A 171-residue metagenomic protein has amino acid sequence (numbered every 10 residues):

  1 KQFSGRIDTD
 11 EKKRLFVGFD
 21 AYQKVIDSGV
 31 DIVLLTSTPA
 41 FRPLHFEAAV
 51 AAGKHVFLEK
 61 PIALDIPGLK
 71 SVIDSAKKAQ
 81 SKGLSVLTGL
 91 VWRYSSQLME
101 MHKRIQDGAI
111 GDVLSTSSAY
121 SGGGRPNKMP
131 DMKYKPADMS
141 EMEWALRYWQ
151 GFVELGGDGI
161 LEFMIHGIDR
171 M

Functional and structural regions predicted by a protein language model:
K1-I7, I105, M171: N-terminal Rossmann-like dinucleotide-binding module
K1-Q2, L44-A48, G68-L69, L98-M99 (+1 more regions): Short, solvent-exposed loop/turn and secondary-structure capping segments
Q2-L35: A structured beta-alpha segment of the ubiquitous adenosine-cofactor-binding alpha/beta core
G18-A21, R42, Q97, G167: Amphipathic coiled-coil/heptad-repeat helices and related helical stalk/stem segments that mediate oligomerization
F19, S37, S117-Y120: Residues that line or immediately flank small-molecule/substrate-binding pockets and catalytic motifs
K24, S28, L44, A48 (+3 more regions): Residue-level signal for well-ordered alpha-helical scaffold segments within enzymatic catalytic domains
D31, P39, P43-Y94, G108: Beta-strand-loop-alpha-helix segment that lines the small-molecule cofactor/substrate pocket of alpha/beta enzymes
K82-L87, W92-M171: Predominantly a Rossmann-like dinucleotide-binding segment in NAD(P)-dependent oxidoreductases
